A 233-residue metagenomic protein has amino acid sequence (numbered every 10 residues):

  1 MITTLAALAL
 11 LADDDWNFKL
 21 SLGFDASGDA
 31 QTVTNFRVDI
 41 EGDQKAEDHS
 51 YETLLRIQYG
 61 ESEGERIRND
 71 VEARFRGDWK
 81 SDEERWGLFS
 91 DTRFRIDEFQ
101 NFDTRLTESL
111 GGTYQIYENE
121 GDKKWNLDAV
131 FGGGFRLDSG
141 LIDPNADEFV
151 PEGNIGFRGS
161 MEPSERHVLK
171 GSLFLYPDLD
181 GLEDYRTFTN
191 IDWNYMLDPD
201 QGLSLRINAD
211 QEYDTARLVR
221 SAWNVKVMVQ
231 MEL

Functional and structural regions predicted by a protein language model:
M1-D15: Cleavable N-terminal export/targeting peptides
W16, E47-T53, E83-L88, N119-K124 (+2 more regions): Repeated loop/turn-to-beta-strand initiation elements of outer-membrane beta-barrel proteins
W16, T32-F36, I67-V71, T104-E108 (+4 more regions): Residues that define the transmembrane beta-barrel architecture of outer-membrane proteins
L20-L22, T53-L55, L88-T92, L110 (+4 more regions): Membrane-embedded beta-strand positions of outer-membrane beta-barrel proteins
F24-G28, A46, I57-E61, T92-E98 (+5 more regions): Transmembrane beta-strands of outer-membrane beta-barrel pores
S27, E41-E47, D78-D82, R95 (+4 more regions): Structural signature of outer-membrane beta-barrel channels/translocons
D122-S204: Outer-membrane beta-barrel transmembrane domain signature
R206, S221-L233: Outer-membrane beta-barrel "beta-signal"
